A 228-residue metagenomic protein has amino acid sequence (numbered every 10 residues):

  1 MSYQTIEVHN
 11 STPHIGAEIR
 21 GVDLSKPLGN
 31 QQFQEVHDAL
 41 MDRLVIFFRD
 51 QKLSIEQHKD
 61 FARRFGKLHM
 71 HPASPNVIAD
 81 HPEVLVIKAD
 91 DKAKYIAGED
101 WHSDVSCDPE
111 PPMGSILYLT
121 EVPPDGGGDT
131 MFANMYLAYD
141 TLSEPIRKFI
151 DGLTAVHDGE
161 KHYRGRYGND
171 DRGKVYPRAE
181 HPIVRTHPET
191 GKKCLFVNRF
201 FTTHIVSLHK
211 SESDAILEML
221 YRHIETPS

Functional and structural regions predicted by a protein language model:
S2-S228: Non-heme Fe(II) oxygenase catalytic core, chiefly the N-lobe of the double-stranded beta-helix
